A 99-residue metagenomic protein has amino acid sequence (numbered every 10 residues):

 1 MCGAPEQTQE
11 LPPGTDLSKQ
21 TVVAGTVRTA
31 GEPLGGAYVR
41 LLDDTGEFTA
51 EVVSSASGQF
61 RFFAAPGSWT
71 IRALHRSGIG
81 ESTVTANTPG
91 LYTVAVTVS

Functional and structural regions predicted by a protein language model:
M1-V22: Beta-strand-rich domain onsets/edges
G3, R76-S99: Structured interaction patches on ligand/partner-binding surfaces of diverse proteins
T21-V23, T29-T45: Short, ordered, surface-exposed loop/turn motifs in non-cytosolic proteins
L42-E47, R76-G78: Change "in extracellular beta-sheet-rich domains … of secreted and cell-surface proteins" to "in beta-sheet-rich domains
D44-Q59: Short, acidic Ser/Thr/Gly-rich low-complexity loop/linker segments typical of extracellular and cell-surface proteins
A56, A65-P66, T88: Surface-exposed loops/turns
Q59-A64, V94-V96: Exposed aromatic-hydrophobic patches
P66-S77: A short, solvent-exposed beta-strand micro-motif common in secreted/extracellular proteins
